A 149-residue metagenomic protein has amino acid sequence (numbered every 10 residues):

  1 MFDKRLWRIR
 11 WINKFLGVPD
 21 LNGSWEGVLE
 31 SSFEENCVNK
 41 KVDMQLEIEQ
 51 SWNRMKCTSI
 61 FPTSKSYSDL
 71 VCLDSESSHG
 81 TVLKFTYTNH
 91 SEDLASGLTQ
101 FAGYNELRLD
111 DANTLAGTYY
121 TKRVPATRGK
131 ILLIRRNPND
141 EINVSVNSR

Functional and structural regions predicted by a protein language model:
M1-N22, E30-F33, R135-R149: Amphipathic/hydrophobic helical signal segments and adjacent flexible N-terminal regions that mediate secretion
G17-K40, S59, L115-T121: Tryptophan-anchored aromatic micro-motifs
N22-E26, Q45-E47, K56-T58, K84-T86 (+3 more regions): Beta-strand secondary-structure signal
S32-C37, S64, E92-G97, V124-A126: Short, cysteine-centered beta-strand-loop-beta hairpins and adjacent loop/turn segments enriched in charged/polar
C37-L73: N-terminal glycine/threonine-rich, aromatic-flanked beta-hairpin/loop signature
E47-R54, E76-V82, L107-T114, P138: Short, solvent-exposed coil/turn segments at beta-strand boundaries
F61-L109: Contiguous, well-ordered beta-strand patches that form the walls/edges of small beta-barrel/beta-sandwich domains
A102-Y104, D110-R149: Edge beta-strand at a domain terminus
